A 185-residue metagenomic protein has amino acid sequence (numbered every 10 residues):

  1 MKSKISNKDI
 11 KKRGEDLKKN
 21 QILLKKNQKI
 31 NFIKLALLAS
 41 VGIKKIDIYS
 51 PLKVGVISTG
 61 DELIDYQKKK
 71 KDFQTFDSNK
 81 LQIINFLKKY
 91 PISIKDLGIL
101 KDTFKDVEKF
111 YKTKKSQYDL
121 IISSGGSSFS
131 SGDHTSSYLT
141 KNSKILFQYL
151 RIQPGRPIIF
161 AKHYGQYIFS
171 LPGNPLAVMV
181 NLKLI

Functional and structural regions predicted by a protein language model:
M1-D96: Short, glycine/charged-enriched hinge/interface segments at domain edges or termini
N7, I30, I99-V107, I152-P157: Short acidic loop-to-helix transition motifs that present clustered carboxylates
K11-E15, K112, Y149: Short, surface-exposed secondary-structure edge patches
L17, T140-I185: Flexible glycine/proline-rich
K25, V56-T59, S123-S124, R151 (+1 more regions): Short beta-strand segments
D61-E62, G125-G132, G173-P175: Short glycine-rich anion-binding loops that position phosphate/pyrophosphate groups of nucleotides and phosphorylated
K68-K69, D133-S137, L182-L184: Short amphipathic alpha-helical segments
Q82-K141: N-terminal small/polar loop signature for handling phosphorylated ligands or for N-terminal nucleophile
